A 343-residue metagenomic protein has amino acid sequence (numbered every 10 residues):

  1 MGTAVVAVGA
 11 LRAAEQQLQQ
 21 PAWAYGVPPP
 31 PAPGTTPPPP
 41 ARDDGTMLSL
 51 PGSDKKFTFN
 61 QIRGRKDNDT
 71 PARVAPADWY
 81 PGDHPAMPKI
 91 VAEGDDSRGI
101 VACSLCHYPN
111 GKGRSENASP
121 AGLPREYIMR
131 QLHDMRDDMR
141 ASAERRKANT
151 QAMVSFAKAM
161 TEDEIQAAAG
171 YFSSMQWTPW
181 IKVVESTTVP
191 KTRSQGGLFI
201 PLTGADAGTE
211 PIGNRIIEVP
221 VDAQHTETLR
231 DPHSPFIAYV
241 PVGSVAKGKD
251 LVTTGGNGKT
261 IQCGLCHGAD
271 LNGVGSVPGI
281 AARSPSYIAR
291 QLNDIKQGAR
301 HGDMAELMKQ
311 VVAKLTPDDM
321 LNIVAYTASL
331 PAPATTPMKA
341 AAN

Functional and structural regions predicted by a protein language model:
M1-V6: Bacterial N-terminal signal peptides
A7-Q16: Signal peptide processing junction and immediate N-terminal pro/mature segment of secreted/exported proteins
E15-V101, A143-Q262, G298-N343: Flexible coil segments in periplasmic/lumen-exposed cytochrome c-class electron-transfer proteins
L105-K112, R136-D137, S173-Q176, C266-N272 (+2 more regions): Detector for the c-type heme attachment site
P109-N110, A118-Y127, D137, A141 (+1 more regions): Glycine- and small hydrophobic-enriched segments that form the cores of compact globular domains
R114-P120, G275-A281: Short cysteine/histidine-rich zinc-coordinating motifs and their immediately flanking basic loops
A121-T150, I181-V183, A281-N293, Q297-E306: Extended intrinsically disordered, low-complexity coil regions enriched in Ser, Thr, Gly, Ala and often Pro
P278, S286, P317: Copper-binding active sites and cupredoxin-like electron-transfer domains, recognizing His/Cys-rich ligand loops
